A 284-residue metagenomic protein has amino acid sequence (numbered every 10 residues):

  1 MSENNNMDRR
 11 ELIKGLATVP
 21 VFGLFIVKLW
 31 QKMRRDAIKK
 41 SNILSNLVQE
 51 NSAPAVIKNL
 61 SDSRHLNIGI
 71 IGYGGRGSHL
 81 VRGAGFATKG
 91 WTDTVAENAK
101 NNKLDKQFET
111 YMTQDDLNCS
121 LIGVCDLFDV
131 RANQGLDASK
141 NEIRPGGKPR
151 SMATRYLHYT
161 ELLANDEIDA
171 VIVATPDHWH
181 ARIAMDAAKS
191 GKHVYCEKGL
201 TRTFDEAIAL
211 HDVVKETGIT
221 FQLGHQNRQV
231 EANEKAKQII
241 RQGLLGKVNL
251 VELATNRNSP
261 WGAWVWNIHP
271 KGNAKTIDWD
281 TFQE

Functional and structural regions predicted by a protein language model:
S2-D8, I13-C196, I208-T220: N-terminal glycine-/serine-/threonine-rich beta1-alpha1-beta2 phosphate-ribose binding loop of Rossmann-like
G72, G77, T217-Q222, N227-E284: Predominantly a Rossmann-like dinucleotide-binding segment in NAD(P)-dependent oxidoreductases
E197-G199, H225: Short beta->alpha connector loops at strand-helix junctions that form conserved, small/polar/Pro-enriched
E206-A207, N233: Short Asp/Glu-rich motifs
